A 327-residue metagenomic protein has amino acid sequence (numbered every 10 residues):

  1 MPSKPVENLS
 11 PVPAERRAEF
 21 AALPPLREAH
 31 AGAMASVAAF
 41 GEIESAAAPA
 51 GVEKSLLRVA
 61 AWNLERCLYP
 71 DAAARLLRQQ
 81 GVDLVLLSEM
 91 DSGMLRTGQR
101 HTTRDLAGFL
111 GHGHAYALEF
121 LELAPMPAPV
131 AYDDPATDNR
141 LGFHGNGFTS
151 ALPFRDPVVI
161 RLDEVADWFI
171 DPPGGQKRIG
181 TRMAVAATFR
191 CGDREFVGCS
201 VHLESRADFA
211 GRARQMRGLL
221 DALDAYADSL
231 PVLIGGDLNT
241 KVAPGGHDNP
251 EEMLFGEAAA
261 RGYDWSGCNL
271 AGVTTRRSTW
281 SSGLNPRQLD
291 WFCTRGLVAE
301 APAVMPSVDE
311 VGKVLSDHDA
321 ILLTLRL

Functional and structural regions predicted by a protein language model:
P2-C67, S229-G236: Mobile, glycine- and charge-enriched loop segments and immediately flanking short secondary-structure elements within
P5, G113-S150, T240-L315: Active site of divalent-metal-dependent phosphoester/diester hydrolases
N8-L9, R16-E44, D91-G192: Structured beta-strand-rich core segments of catalytic domains in phosphoester-bond hydrolases
R58-N63, A73-Q99, A115-E119, T149 (+6 more regions): Active-site beta-strand/loop signature of hydrolases that rely on acidic residues for catalysis
A61-R66, S92-G93, Q176, D208-A210: Short, flexible loop segments at the rims of nucleotide/cofactor-binding pockets, characterized by
Y69, A73, T102, L106 (+4 more regions): Stable alpha-helical elements in mature extracytoplasmic
R155, I160, G180, G192-V197 (+1 more regions): Metal-dependent phosphoester/phosphodiester hydrolase catalytic core
